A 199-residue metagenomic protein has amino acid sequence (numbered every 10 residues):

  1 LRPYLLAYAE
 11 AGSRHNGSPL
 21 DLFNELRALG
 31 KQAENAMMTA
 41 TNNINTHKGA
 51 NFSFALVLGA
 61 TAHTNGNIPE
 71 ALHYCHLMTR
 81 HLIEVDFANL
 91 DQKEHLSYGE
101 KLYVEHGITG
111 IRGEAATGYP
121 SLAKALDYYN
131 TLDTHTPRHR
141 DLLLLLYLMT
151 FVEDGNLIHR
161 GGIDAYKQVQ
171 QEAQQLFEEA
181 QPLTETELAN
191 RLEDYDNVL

Functional and structural regions predicted by a protein language model:
L1-N16, F23, T61-N197: Phosphate-rich cofactor/ligand-interacting catalytic cores and adjacent structured alpha/beta frameworks
Y4-A60: Long, hydrophobic/aromatic-enriched structural stretches that serve as scaffold segments
